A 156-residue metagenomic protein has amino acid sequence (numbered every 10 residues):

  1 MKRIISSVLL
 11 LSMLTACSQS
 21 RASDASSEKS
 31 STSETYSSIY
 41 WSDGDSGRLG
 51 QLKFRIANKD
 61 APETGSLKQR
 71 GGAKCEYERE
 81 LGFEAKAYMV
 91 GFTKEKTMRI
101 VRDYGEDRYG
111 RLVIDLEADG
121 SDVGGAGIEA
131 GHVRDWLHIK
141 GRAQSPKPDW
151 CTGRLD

Functional and structural regions predicted by a protein language model:
K2-L10: Sec-dependent signal peptide recognition, specifically the positively charged N-region followed immediately by
S6, C17-D156: Small beta-barrel nucleic-acid-binding modules, primarily SNase/OB-fold domains and secondarily Tudor-like barrels
